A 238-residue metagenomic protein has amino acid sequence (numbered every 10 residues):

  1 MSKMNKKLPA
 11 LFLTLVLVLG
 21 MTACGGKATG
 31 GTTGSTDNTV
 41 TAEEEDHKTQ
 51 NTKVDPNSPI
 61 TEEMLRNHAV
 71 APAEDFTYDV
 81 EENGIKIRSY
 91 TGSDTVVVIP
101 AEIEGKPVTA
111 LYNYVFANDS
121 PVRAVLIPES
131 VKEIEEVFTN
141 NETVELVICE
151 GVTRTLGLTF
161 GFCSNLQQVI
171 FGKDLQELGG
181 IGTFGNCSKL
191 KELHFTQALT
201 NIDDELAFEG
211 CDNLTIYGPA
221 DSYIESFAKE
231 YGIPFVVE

Functional and structural regions predicted by a protein language model:
S2-F12: Bacterial N-terminal signal peptides that target proteins for export
G20-A23: C-terminal motif of bacterial Sec signal peptides marking the signal peptidase cleavage site
G25-K27: Bacterial signal peptide processing site
D37-V80: N-terminal low-complexity, Pro/Thr/Ser-rich intrinsically disordered segments that act as propeptides or flexible
D75-N83, G92-T109, S120-E133, N141-R154 (+4 more regions): Structural signature of tandem-repeat unit edges
Y90, Y114-A117: Acidic, Ser/Thr
L206, Y223-G232: Short, aromatic/basic amphipathic alpha-helical patches
